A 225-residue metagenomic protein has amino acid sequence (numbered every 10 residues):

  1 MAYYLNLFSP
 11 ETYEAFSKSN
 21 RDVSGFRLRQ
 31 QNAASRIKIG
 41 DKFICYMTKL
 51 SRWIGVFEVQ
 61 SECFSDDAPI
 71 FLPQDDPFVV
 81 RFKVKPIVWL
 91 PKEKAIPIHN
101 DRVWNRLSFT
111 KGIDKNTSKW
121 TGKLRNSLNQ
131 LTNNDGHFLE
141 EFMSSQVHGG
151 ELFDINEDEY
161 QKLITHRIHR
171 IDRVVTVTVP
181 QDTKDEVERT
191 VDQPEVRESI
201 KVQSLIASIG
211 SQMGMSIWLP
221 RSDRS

Functional and structural regions predicted by a protein language model:
M1-I39, M47, L219-R224: Compositionally biased, charged N-terminal/linker segments
M1-N6, F26-Q30, A68-D182: Contiguous surface segments at macromolecular interaction interfaces
I39, W53-G55, F78-F82: A generic structural signal for short beta-strands and their flanking turns/coil linkers
Y46-R52: Short, charged beta-turn/beta-strand-edge "cap" motif at the junction between a beta-strand and an adjacent loop
W53-C63: Short beta-strand-centered aromatic/proline hotspots
D185-S225: Acidic-basic catalytic patches of nuclease active cores, encompassing PD-(D/E)XK and other metal-cofactor nuclease
